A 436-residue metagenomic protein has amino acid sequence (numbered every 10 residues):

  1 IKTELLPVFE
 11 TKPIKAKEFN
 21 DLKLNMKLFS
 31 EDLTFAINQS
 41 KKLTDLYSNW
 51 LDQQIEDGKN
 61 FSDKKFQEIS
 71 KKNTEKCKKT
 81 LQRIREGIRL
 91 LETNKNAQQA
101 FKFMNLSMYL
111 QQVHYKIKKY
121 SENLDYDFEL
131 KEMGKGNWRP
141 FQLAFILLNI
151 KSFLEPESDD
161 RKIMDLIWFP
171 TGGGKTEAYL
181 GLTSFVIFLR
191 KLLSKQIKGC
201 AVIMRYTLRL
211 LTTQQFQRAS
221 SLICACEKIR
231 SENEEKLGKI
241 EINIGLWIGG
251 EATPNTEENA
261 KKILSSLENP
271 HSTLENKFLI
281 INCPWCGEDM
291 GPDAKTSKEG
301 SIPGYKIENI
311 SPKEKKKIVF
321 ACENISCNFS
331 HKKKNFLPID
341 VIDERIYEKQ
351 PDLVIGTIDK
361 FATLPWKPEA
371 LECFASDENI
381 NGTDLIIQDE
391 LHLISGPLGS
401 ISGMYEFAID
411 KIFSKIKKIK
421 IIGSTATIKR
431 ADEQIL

Functional and structural regions predicted by a protein language model:
I1-L436: N-terminal helicase ATP-binding lobe
